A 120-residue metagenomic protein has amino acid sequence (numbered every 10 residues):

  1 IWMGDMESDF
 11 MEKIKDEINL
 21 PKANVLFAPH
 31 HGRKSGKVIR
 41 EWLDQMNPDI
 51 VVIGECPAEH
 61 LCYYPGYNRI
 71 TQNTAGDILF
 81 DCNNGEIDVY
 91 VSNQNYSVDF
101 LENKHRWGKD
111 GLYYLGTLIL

Functional and structural regions predicted by a protein language model:
I1-D49, I53-E59: Active-site-proximal loop/helix segments of hydrolase catalytic cores
I50-L120: Binuclear metal-ion centers of metallo-dependent hydrolases, dominated by the metallo-beta-lactamase
